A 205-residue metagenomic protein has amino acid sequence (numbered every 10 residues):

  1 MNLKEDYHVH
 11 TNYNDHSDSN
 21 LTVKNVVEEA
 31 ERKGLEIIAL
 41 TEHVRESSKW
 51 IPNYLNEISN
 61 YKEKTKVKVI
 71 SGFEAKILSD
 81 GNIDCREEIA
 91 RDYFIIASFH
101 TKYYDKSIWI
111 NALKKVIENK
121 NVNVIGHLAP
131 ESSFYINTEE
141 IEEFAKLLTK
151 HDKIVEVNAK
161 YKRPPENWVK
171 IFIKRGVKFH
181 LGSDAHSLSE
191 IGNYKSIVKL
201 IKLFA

Functional and structural regions predicted by a protein language model:
E5-T11, I38-L40, V69-F73, I95-A97 (+3 more regions): Hydrophobic faces of well-ordered beta-strands that scaffold small-molecule active sites in alpha/beta enzyme cores
H10-L21, E46-S47: Acidic/histidine-rich helix-loop elements that form or flank divalent-metal/phosphate-binding sites at the catalytic
T11-N12, R45, P130, S187: Short active-site segment of divalent metal-dependent hydrolases/proteases that encodes the spacing between
L21-T41, E57-Y61: Alpha-helical scaffold segments that flank or form the walls of functional sites
E31, V44-K153, K199-L203: Extended substrate/RNA-proximal surfaces in nucleic-acid metabolism proteins
V177-G192: Short acidic/histidine-rich active-site segments
K178, N193-A205: Mid-to-C-terminal alpha-helical segments outside catalytic/metal-binding sites
